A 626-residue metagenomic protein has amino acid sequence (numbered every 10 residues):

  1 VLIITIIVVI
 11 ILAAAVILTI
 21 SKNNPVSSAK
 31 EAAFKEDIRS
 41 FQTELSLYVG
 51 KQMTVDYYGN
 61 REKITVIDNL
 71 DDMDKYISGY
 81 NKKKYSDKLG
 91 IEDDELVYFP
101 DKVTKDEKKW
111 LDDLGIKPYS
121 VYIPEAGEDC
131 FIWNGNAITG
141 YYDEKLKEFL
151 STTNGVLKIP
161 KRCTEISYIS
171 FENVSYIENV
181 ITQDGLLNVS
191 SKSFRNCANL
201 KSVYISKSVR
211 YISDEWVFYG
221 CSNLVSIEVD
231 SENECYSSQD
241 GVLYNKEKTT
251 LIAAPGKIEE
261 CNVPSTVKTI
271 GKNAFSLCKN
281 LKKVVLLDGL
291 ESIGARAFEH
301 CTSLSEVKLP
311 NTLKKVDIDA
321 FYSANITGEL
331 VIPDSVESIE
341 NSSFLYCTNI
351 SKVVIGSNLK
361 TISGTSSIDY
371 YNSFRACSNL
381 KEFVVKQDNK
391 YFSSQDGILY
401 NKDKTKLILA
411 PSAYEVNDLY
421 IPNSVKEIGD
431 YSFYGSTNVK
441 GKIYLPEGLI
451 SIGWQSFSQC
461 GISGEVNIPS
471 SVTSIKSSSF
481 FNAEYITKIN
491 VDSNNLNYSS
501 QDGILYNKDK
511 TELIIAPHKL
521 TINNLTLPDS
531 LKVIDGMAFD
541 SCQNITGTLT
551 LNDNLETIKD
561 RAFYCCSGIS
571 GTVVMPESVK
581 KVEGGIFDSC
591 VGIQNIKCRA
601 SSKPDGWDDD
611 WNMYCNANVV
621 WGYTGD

Functional and structural regions predicted by a protein language model:
V1-I20: N-terminal single-pass transmembrane signal-anchor helix
K22, E31, L309: Phosphate-coordinating loops and pocket residues in cytosolic domains that bind phosphorylated ligands
V26-Y58: Membrane-proximal N-terminal amphipathic helix
G50-V121: Extracellular/periplasmic head regions of type IV pilus-like filament subunits
V121-F131, N136, L150-E165, V174-N188 (+17 more regions): Structural signature of tandem-repeat unit edges
Y168-S170, S191-S193, E215-V217, G271-A274 (+12 more regions): Consensus positions within tandem repeat domains that build extended binding/scaffold surfaces
W216, Y370-N372, G606-N616: Short, aromatic/basic amphipathic alpha-helical patches
S367-I368, R375: A structural signal for leucine-rich repeat
